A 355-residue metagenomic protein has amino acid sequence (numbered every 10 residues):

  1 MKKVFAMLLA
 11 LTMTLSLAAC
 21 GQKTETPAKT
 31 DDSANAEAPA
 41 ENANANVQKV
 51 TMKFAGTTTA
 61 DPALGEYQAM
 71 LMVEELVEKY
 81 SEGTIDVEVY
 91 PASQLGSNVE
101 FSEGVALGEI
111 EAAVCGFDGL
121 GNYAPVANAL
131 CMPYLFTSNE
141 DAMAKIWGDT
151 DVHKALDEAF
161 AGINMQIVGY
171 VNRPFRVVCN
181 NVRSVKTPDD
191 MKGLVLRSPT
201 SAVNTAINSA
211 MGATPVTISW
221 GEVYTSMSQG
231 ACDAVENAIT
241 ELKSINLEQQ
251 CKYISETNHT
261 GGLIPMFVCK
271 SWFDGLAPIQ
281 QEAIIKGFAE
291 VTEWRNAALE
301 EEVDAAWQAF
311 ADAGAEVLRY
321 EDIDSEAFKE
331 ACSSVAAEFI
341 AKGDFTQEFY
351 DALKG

Functional and structural regions predicted by a protein language model:
M1-L9: Positively charged n-region of N-terminal signal peptides that target proteins for export
L9-A10, F288: Enrichment for repetitive, rod-forming helical segments
S16-A19: C-terminal motif of bacterial Sec signal peptides marking the signal peptidase cleavage site
Q22-E25, K29, A43-A142, F160-G355: N-terminal secretory/targeting leader peptides
A34-N44: Bacterial Sec-exported substrate-binding components of ABC uptake systems
N139-D157: A gly/proline- and charged-residue-enriched helix-loop-helix capping module
